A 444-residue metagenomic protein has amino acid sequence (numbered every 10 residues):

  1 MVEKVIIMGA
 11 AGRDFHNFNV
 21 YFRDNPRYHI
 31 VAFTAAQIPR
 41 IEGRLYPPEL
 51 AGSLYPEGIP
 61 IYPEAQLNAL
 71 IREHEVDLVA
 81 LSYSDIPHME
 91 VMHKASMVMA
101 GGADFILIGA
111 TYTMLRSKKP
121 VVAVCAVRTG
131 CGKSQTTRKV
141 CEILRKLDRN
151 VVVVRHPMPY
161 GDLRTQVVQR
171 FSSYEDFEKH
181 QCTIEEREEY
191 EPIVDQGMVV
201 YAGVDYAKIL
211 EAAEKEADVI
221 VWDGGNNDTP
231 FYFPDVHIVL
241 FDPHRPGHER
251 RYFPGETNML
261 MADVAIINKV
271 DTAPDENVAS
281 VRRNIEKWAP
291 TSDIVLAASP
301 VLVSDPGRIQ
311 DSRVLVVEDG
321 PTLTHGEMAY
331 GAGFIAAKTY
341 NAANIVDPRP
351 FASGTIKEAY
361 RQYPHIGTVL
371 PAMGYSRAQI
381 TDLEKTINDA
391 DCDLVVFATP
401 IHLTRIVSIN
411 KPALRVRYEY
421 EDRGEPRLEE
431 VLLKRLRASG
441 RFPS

Functional and structural regions predicted by a protein language model:
E3-H74, N344-K357: A solvent-exposed beta-alpha-beta segment
K4, V122-A123, Q135, E142-E286 (+6 more regions): Flexible phosphate-sensing "switch/lid" loops adjacent to ATP/NTP-binding sites across phosphate-transfer
M8, C125-A126: Residues at the beta-strand->loop junction immediately N-terminal to the Walker
P48-T111, I380, D389-H402, V407: Phosphate-bearing ligand-interacting subdomains that bind or position ATP/ADP/UDP/GDP/NAD(P) or nucleotide-linked
G109, A126, E318: Flexible glycine-/small-residue-rich
T113-V121: Phosphate-binding P-loop
C131-G132: Conserved glycine(s) of the Walker
